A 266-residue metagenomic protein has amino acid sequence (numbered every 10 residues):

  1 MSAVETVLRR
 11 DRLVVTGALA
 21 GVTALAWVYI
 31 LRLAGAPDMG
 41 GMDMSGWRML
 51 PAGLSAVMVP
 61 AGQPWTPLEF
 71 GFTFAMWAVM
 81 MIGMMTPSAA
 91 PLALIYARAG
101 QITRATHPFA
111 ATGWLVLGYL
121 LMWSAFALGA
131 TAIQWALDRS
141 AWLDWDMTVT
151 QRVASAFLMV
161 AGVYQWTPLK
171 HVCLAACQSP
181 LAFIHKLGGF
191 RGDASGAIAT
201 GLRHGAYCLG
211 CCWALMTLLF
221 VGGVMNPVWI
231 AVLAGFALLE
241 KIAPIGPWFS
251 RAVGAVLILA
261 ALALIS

Functional and structural regions predicted by a protein language model:
M1-A78, I102-T103, W142-M147, L169-F190: Histidine-/acidic- and/or cysteine-rich, low-complexity loops and terminal segments associated with membrane
E5, W65, T73-L120: Juxtamembrane transmembrane-helix termini in multi-pass membrane transport proteins
R12-V28, L143-T167, F249-S266: Selective transmembrane alpha-helices of multi-pass membrane proteins
V15-L19, E69-T73, A111, L115 (+3 more regions): Residue-level signature of transmembrane alpha-helical entry/exit and packing/kink sites in multi-pass membrane
A20-A24, G71-A78, I82, G113 (+6 more regions): Hydrophobic, lipid-facing residues on alpha-helical transmembrane segments of integral membrane proteins
A105-A136, C211-I245, A252-L257: A small-residue-rich subset of transmembrane alpha-helices
S124-L143, V149-P180: Transmembrane alpha-helix/helix-exit interface in multi-pass inner-membrane proteins
W166-V172, G196-V224: Alpha-helical transmembrane segments of helical membrane proteins, especially in multi-pass transport, channel
